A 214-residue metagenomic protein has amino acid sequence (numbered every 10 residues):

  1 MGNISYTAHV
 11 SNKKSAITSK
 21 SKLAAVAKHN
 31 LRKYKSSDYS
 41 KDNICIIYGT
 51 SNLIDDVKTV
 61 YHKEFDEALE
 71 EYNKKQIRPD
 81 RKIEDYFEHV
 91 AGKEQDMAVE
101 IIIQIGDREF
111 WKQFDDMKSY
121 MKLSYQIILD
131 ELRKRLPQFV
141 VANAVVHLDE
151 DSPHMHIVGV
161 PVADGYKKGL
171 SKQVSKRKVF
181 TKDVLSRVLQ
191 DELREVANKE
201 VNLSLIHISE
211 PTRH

Functional and structural regions predicted by a protein language model:
M1-S209, R213: N-terminal nicking endonuclease/strand-transfer module with a His-rich metal-binding environment and a catalytic Tyr
